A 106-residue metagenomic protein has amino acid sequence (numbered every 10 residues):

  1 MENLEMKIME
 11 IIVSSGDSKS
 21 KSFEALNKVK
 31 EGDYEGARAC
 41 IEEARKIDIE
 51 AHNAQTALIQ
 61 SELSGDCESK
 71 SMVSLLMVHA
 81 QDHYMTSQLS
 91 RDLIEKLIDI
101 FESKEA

Functional and structural regions predicted by a protein language model:
M1-A106: Terminal alpha-helical segments
